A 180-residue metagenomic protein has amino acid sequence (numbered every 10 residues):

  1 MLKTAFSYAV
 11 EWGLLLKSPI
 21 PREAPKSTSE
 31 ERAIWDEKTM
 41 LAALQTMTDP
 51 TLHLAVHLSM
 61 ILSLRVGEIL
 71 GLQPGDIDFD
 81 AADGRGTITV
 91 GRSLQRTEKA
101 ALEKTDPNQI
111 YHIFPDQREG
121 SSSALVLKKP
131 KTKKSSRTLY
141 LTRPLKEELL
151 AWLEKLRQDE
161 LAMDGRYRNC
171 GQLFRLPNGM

Functional and structural regions predicted by a protein language model:
M1-A9, L141: Non-catalytic DNA-binding core/recognition domains of DNA-processing enzymes
K3-F6, L44, L70, K146 (+1 more regions): Non-transmembrane alpha-helical segments in soluble domains of secreted/periplasmic/extracellular proteins
A9-S18, F79-A82, R96-L102, A151-G165: Proline-centered turn/helix-capping motifs that create local helix->coil transitions or kinks
E11, L15-P74, A82-R85, K134 (+1 more regions): Basic, Lys/Arg- and aromatic-enriched nucleic-acid-binding interface segment
I20-E23, L127-P130, F174: Short clusters of hydrophobic/aromatic residues that line enzyme substrate/ligand-binding pockets
A24, D36, L44, G91 (+2 more regions): Residue-level detector of conserved, well-ordered beta-strand and adjacent loop positions that form binding/recognition
T39, L72-W152: Conserved tyrosine-mediated DNA breakage-rejoining catalytic core shared by Y-recombinases
Q45, D49-L52, L62, L139 (+1 more regions): Short, basic (Lys/Arg/His-rich) helix/loop patches that form interaction surfaces in the mid-to-C-terminal regions
